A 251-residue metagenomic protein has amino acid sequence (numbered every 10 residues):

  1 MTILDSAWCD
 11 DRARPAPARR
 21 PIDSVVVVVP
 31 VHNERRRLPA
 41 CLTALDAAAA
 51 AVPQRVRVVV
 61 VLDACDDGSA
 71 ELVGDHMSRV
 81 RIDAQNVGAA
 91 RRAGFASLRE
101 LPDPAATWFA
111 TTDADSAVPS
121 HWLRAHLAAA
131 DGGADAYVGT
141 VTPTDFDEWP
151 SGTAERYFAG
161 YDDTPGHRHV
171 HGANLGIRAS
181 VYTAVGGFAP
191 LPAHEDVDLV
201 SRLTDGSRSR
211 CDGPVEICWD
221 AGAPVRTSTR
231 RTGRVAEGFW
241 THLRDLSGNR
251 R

Functional and structural regions predicted by a protein language model:
M1-A47: N-proximal low-complexity "stem/linker" segments adjacent to membrane-targeting elements
P53-C65, V80-I82: Short beta-strand/loop segment that forms part of the nucleotide-sugar
V61-E71, S116: A conserved acidic beta->alpha catalytic loop
A70-P104: Conserved donor nucleotide-binding strand/loop of the catalytic core
P102-A117: Short beta-strand-to-loop acidic/aromatic patch adjacent to the donor-nucleotide binding site
Y137-P150: Short beta-strand-to-loop element that shapes/binds the nucleotide-sugar donor at the catalytic cleft/hinge
P143-T144, F158-I177: A recurrent flexible, glycine/aromatic-enriched loop bordering the glycosyltransferase active site that acts as
A193-L199, S207: Acidic donor-binding loop at a coil-to-helix junction in glycosyltransferase catalytic cores that engages
